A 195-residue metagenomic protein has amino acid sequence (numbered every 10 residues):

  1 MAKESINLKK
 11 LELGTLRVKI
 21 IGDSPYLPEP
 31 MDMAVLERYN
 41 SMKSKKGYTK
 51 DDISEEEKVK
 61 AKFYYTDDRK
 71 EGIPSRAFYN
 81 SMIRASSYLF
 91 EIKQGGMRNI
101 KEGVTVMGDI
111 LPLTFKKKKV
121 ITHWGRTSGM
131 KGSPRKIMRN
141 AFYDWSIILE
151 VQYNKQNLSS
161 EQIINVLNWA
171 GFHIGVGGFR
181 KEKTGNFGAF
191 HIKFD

Functional and structural regions predicted by a protein language model:
M1-D195: RNA-interacting cores
